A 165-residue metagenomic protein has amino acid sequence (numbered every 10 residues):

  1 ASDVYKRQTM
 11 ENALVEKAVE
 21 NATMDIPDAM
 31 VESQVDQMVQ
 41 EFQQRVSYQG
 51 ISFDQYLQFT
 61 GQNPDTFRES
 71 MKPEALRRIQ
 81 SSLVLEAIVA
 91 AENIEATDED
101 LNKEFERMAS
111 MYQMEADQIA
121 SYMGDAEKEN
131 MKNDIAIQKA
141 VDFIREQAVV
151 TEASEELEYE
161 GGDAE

Functional and structural regions predicted by a protein language model:
S2-E165: Extended, charged alpha-helical "arm"/coiled-coil substrate-binding scaffolds, typified by the C-terminal helical
